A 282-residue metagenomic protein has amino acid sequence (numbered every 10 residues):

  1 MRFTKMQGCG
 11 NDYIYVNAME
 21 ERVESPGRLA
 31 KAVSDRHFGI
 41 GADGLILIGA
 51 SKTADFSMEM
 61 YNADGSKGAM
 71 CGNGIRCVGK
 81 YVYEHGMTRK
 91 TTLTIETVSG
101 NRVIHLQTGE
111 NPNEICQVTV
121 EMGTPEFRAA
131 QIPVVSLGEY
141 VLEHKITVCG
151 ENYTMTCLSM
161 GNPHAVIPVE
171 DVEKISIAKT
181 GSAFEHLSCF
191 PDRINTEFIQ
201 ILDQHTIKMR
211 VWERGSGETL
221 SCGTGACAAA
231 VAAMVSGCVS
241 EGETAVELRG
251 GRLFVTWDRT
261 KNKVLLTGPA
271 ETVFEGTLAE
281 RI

Functional and structural regions predicted by a protein language model:
M1-I115, A165-I282: A glycine-rich beta-to-alpha transition motif near the start of alpha/beta enzyme domains, typified by
M1-R22, V120, G138-L158: N-terminal, positively charged, Ser/Thr/Ala/Gly-biased leader segments that form transit/presequence-like amphipathic
T92-T97, N101-R102, Q107-V148, N152-M155 (+2 more regions): Juxtamembrane transmembrane-helix boundary motif
T124-E126, M160-H164, A270: Glycine-rich beta-alpha junction loops
M155, P163-V166: Selected transmembrane alpha-helices and immediately adjacent juxtamembrane segments of polytopic inner-membrane
L158-M160, S182: Membrane-interfacial helix-loop segments of redox and metal-homeostasis proteins, especially TM-loop-TM junctions
